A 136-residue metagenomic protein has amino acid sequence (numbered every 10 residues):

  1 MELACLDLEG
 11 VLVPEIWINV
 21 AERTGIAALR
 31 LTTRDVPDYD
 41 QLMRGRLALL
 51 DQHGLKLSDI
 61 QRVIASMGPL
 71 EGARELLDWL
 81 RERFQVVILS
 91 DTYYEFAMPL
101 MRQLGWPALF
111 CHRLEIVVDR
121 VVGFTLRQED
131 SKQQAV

Functional and structural regions predicted by a protein language model:
E2-V118: Alpha-helical substrate-recognition element adjacent to the catalytic core
V121-Q128: Short, surface-exposed amphipathic charged segments that create phosphate/polyanion-binding patches used for binding
D130-V136: Conserved Lys-Pro-Asp/Glu-containing loop-to-beta segment of HAD-superfamily phosphomonoesterases, centered on
